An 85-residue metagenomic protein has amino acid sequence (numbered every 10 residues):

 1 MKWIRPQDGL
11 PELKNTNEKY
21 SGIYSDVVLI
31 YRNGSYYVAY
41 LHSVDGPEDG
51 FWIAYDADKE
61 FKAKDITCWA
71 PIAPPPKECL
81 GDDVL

Functional and structural regions predicted by a protein language model:
M1-L85: Secondary-structure transition motif
